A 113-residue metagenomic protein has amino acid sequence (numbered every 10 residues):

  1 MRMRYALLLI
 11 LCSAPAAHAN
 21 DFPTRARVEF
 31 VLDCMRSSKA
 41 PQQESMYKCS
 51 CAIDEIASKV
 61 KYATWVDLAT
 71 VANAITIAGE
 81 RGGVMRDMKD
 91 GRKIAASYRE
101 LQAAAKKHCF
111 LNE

Functional and structural regions predicted by a protein language model:
M1-R2: N-terminal secretory signal peptides that target proteins for export/translocation
Y5-A14: Sec-dependent N-terminal signal peptides
P15-A19: Sec/Tat signal peptide C-region and signal peptidase I cleavage site
D21, Q43, M88, R92: Charge-dense, low-complexity intrinsically disordered segments
F22-I77: Short N-proximal segments of mature Sec-exported proteins
I56-E113: Compact alpha-helical subdomains of small soluble proteins
